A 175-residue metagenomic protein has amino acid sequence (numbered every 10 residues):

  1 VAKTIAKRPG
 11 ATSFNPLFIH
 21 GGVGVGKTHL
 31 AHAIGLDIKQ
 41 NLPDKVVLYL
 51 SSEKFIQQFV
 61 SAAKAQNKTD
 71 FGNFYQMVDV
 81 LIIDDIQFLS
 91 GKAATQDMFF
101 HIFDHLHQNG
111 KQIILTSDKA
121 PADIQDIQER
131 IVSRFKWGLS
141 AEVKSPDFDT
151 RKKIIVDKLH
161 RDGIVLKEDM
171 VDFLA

Functional and structural regions predicted by a protein language model:
G10-H32: Walker A/P-loop nucleotide-binding motif
K39, P43-V80, S90-A93: Short glycine-rich substrate-engagement loop in P-loop NTPases that contacts/grips substrate
Y49-L50, I82-D84, Q112-D118: Structural recognition of the conserved hydrophobic beta-strand(s) that form the central parallel beta-sheet of P-loop
V60-K64, K119-W137: Short regulatory helix/loop adjacent to the ATP-binding pocket of P-loop NTPases
Q87-F100, I124-I127: Conserved ATPase-coupling elements of RecA-like P-loop NTPase cores
H101-I102, L106-Q128: Sensor-1/coupling segment of RecA-like P-loop NTPase cores
I124-Q125, G138-T150: Conserved AAA+ ATPase "SRH/arginine-finger" region at the nucleotide-binding site
K152, V165-A175: Short conserved motifs of the RecA-like P-loop NTPase core
